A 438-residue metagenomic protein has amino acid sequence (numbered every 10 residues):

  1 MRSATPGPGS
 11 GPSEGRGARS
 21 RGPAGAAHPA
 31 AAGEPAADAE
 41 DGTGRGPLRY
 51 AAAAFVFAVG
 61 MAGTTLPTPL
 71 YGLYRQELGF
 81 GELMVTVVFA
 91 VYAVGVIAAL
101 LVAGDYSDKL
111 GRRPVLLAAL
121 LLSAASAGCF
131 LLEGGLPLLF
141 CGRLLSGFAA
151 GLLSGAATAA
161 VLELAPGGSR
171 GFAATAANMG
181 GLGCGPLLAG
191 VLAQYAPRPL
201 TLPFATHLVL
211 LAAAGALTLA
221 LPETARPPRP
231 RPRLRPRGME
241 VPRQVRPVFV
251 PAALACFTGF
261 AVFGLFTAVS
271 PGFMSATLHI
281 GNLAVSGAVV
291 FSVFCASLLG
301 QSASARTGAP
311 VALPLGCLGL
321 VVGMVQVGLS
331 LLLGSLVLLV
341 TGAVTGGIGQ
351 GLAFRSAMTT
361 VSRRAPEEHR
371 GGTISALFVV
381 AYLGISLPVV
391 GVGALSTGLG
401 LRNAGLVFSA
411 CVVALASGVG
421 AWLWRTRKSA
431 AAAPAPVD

Functional and structural regions predicted by a protein language model:
G79, G111, L132-P137, P197 (+1 more regions): Helix-breaking motifs and short loop linkers at transmembrane-helix boundaries and internal kinks in secondary membrane
I97-L136: Conserved MFS/SLC helix-loop-helix module at the cytosolic interface between two early adjacent transmembrane helices
P137-S146, V337-T345: Paired small-residue
G142-N178: Cytoplasmic helix-loop-helix junction between adjacent transmembrane helices in 12-TM secondary transporters
G167, F172-L219: Helix-loop-helix hairpin linking two adjacent transmembrane segments in secondary transporters
S286-A309, G323: Transmembrane alpha-helices of Major Facilitator/SLC transporters
A312-R355: C-terminal transmembrane helical hairpin of 12-TM major facilitator-type secondary transporters
M358-N403, F408: A late C-terminal transmembrane helix in Major Facilitator Superfamily
